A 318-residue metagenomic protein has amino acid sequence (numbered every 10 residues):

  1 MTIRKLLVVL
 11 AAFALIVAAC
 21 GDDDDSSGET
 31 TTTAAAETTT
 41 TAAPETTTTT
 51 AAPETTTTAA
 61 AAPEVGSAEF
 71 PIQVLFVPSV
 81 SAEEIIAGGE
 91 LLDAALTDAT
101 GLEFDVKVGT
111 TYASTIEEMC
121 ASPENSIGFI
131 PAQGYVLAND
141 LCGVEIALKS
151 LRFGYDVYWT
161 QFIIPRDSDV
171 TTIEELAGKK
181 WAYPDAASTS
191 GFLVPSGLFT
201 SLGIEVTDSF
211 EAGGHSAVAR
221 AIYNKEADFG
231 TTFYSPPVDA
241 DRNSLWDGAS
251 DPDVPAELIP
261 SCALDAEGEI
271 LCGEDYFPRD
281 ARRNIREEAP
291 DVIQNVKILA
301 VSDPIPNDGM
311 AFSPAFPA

Functional and structural regions predicted by a protein language model:
M1-L7: Bacterial N-terminal signal peptides that target proteins for export
I16-A19: C-terminal motif of bacterial Sec signal peptides marking the signal peptidase cleavage site
G21-D24: Bacterial signal peptide processing site
G28-A61: Extracellular mucin-like PTS domains
E69, V74-A99, G109, Q133 (+2 more regions): Bilobed "Venus flytrap"/periplasmic-binding protein-like clamshell domains and structurally analogous long
F76-P78, V108-A113, S122-C142, S150-L151 (+3 more regions): Beta->alpha turn/N-cap motifs
G143-G154, N295-A300: A structural signal for short loop-to-beta-strand junctions that line the ligand-binding cleft of periplasmic/secreted
K180, A186-P317: Pocket-lining segment of extracytoplasmic ligand-binding domains
